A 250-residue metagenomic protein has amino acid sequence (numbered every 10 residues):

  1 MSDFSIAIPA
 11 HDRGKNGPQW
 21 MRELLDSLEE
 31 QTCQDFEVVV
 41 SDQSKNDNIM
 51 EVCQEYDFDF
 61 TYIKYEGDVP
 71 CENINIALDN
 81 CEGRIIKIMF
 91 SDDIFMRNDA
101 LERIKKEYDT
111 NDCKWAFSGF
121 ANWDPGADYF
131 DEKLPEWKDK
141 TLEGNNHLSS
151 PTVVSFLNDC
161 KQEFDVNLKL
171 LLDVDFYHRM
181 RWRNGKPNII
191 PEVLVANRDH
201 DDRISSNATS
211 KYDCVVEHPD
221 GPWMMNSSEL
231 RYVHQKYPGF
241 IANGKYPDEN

Functional and structural regions predicted by a protein language model:
A7, S118, W137-P219: Conserved nucleotide-sugar donor-binding catalytic segment
E23-D35: Short, acidic, metal-binding catalytic loop of nucleotide-sugar glycosyltransferases
L25-D26, M50, N75, G83 (+1 more regions): Short alpha-helix within the catalytic core of nucleotide-sugar-dependent glycosyltransferases
D35-K45, I63-E66: Short beta-strand/loop segment that forms part of the nucleotide-sugar
S41-M50, F90: A conserved acidic beta->alpha catalytic loop
Y65-C81: Glycine-rich, basic loop-to-helix element that forms the pyrophosphate-binding segment of sugar-nucleotide handling
R84-I94: Short beta-strand-to-loop acidic/aromatic patch adjacent to the donor-nucleotide binding site
I94, D99-F130: Conserved donor NDP-sugar-binding/catalytic core segment of glycosyltransferases
